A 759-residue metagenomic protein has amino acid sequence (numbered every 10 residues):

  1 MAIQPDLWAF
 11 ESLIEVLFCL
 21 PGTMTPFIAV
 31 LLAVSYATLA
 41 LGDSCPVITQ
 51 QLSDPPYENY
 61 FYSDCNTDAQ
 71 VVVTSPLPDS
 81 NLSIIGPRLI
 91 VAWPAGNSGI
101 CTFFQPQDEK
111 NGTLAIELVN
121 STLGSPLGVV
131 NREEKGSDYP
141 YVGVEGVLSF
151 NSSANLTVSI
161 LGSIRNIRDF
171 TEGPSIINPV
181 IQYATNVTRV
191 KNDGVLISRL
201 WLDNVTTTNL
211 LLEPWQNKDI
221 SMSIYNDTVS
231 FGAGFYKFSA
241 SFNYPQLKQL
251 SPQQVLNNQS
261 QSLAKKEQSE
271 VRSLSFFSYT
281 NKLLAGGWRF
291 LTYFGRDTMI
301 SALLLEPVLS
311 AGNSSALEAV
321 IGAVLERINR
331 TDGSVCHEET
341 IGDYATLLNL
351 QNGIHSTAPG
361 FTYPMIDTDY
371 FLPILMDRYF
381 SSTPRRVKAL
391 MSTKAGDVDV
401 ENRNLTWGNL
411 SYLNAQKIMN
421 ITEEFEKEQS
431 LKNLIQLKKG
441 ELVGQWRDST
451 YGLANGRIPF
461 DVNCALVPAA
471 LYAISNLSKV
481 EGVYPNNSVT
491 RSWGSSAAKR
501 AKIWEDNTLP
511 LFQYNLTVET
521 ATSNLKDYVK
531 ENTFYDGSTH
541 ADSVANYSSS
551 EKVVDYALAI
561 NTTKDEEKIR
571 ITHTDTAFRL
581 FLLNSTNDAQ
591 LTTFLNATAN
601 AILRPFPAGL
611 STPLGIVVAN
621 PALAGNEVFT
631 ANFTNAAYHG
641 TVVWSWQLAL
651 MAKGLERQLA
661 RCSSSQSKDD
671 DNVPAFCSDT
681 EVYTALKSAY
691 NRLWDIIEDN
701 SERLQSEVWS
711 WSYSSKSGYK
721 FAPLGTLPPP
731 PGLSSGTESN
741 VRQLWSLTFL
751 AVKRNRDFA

Functional and structural regions predicted by a protein language model:
Q4, W8, S12-P21, T25-Q268 (+9 more regions): Terminal accessory carbohydrate-recognition/targeting modules of carbohydrate-active enzymes
Y244-W288, G333-L350, E423-R457, E505-V643 (+1 more regions): Extended glycan-interaction surfaces of carbohydrate-active proteins
L250, P384-K388, E426, S430 (+4 more regions): Structured alpha-helical bundle/scaffold domains in large eukaryotic membrane-trafficking regulators
L291-E426, C464, L471, V642-C662: Aromatic-rich carbohydrate-recognition surfaces in CAZymes
P307-E318, Y379-Y412, S478-S492, L583-A599 (+2 more regions): Structural helix-adjacent loops and short alpha-helical linkers that scaffold large soluble proteins
V462-K479, V489, A498-A501, V642-N700: Extended amphipathic alpha-helical segments enriched in small hydrophobics
V483-L509: Acidic, glycine-rich loop-and-beta core segments that form the ion-binding/anion-interacting portion of active sites
